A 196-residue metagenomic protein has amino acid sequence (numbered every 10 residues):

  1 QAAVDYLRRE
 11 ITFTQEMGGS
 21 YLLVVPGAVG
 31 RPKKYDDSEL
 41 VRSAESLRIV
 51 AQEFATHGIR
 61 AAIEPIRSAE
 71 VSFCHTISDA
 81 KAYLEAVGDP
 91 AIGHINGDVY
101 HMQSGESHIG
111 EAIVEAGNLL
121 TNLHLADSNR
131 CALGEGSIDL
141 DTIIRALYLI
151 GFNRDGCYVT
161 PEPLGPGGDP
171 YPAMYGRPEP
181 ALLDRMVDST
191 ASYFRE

Functional and structural regions predicted by a protein language model:
Q1-H94, S104-E106, A181-R185: Active-site acidic/histidine proton-transfer and metal-coordination neighborhood in alpha/beta enzyme cores
C74, S78-G97, M102-E196: Histidine-acidic metal/acid-base catalytic patches
